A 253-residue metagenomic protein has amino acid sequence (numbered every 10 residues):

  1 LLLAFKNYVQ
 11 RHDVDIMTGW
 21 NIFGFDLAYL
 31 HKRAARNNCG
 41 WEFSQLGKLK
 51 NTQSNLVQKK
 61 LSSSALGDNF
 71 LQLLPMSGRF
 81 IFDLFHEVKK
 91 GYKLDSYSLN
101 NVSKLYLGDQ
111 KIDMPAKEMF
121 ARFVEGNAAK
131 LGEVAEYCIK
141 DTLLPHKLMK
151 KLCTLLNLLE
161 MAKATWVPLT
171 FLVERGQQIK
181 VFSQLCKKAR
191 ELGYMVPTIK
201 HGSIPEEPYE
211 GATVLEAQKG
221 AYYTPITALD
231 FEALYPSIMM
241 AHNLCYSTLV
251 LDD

Functional and structural regions predicted by a protein language model:
L1, F5-A28: Proline-aspartate-enriched helix->loop->beta-strand connector
L2-F5, L66-G67, H86-K89, L131 (+2 more regions): Short alpha-helical segments and helix-capping/turn motifs at coil-helix boundaries
D13, L27, R36-T142: Active-site-proximal helix-loop-helix substrate-binding element of RNase H-like nuclease domains
M17, G40, I81, A221-Y222 (+1 more regions): Phosphodiester-processing cores and adjacent nucleic acid-binding clamps
M17-G19, L30, D83, S103 (+2 more regions): Conserved structural-core and active-site-/substrate-pathway-adjacent residues in large, well-folded domains of enzymes
K32, H86, S96-G108, Y222-T227 (+1 more regions): Feature marking long nucleic-acid-engaging regions of large polymerase/nuclease enzymes
A34-N37, L244-Y246: Glycine-rich, phosphate-binding/catalytic loops in enzymes
F120-N243, S247, L251-D252: Common nucleic-acid-contacting/processivity interface regions adjacent to the catalytic cores of nucleic-acid enzymes
